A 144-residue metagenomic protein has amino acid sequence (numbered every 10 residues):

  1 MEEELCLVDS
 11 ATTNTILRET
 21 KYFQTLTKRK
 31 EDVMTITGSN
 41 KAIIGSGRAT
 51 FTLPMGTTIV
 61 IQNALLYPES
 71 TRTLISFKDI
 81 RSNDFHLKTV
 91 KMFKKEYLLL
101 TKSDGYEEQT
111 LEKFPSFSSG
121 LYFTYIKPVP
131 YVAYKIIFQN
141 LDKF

Functional and structural regions predicted by a protein language model:
M1-T35, V60-S76: Aspartyl protease active-site motif detector
L5, S39, H86-T89: A generic local secondary-structure boundary/capping motif
I16, T37-N40, P54, F138: Amphipathic alpha-helical protein-protein interaction segments
E31-K41, T101-S103: Short, conserved aromatic-histidine micro-motifs
I44-S46, T50-F144: Aspartic protease core domain of the pepsin/retropepsin superfamily
